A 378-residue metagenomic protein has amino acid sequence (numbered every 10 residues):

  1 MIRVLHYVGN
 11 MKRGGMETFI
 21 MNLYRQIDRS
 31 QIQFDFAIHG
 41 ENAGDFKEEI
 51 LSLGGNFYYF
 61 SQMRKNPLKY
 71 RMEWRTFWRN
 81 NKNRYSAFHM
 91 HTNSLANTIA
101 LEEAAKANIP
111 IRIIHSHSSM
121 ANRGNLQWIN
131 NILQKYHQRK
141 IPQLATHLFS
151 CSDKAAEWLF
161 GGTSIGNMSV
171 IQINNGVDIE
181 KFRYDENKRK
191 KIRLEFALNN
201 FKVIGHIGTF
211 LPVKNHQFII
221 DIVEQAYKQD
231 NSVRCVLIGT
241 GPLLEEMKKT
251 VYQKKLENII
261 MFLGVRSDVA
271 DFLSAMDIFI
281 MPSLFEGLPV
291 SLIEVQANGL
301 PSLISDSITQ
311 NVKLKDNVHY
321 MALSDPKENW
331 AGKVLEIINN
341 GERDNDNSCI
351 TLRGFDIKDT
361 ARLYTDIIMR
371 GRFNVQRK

Functional and structural regions predicted by a protein language model:
I2, H6-K69, S169, P242-L244 (+1 more regions): N-terminal strand-loop element at the rim of the active site of nucleotide-sugar-dependent glycosyltransferases
G15, E342-R377: A charged, aromatic-enriched C-terminal amphipathic alpha-helix characteristic of glycosyltransferases across folds
E17-N22, K202, H206-K228, P242-K248: A conserved mid-protein helix/loop that constitutes part of the nucleotide-sugar donor-binding site
A37-I38, P301-S305, Q310: Short hydrophobic beta-strand element within catalytic cores of glycosyltransferases and related nucleotide-activated
Y58, Q143-N187, Y320: Donor nucleotide-sugar binding/catalytic pocket of nucleotide-sugar-dependent glycosyltransferases
N93, V265, L284: Aromatic "clamp/platform" in nucleotide-sugar-dependent glycosyltransferases that forms part of the donor/acceptor
L243-E246, E257-R266, F272: Active-site donor-binding acidic/aromatic loop of nucleotide-activated sugar and phosphosugar transferases involved
N311-N339, K358: Change "using UDP/GDP/dTDP sugars" to "using nucleotide sugars
